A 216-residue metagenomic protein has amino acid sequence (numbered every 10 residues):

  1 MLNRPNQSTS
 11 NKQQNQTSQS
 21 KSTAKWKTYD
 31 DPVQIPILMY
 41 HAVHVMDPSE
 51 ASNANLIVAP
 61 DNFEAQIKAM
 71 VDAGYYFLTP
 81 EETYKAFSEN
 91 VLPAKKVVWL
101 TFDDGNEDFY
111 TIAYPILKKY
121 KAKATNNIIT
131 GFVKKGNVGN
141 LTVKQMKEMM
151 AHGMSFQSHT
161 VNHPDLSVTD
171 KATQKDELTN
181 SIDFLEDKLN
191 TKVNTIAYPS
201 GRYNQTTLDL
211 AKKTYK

Functional and structural regions predicted by a protein language model:
M1-I35: N-terminal, intrinsically disordered, polar/charged segments of Gram-positive cell-envelope systems that serve as
N11-Q14, Q19, D72, D209 (+1 more regions): Polar/charged alpha-helical tracts
Y29, N90-L92: Surface-exposed acidic, glycine-flexible loop patches that form ligand/cofactor-binding and adhesion interfaces
V33, L38-M46, E50-I57, A73 (+2 more regions): Metal-dependent polysaccharide deacetylase catalytic core of the NodB/CE4 family, i.e., the active-site-bearing domain
V58-N90, E186-K188, K212-K216: C-terminal domain-boundary segment and adjacent tail
